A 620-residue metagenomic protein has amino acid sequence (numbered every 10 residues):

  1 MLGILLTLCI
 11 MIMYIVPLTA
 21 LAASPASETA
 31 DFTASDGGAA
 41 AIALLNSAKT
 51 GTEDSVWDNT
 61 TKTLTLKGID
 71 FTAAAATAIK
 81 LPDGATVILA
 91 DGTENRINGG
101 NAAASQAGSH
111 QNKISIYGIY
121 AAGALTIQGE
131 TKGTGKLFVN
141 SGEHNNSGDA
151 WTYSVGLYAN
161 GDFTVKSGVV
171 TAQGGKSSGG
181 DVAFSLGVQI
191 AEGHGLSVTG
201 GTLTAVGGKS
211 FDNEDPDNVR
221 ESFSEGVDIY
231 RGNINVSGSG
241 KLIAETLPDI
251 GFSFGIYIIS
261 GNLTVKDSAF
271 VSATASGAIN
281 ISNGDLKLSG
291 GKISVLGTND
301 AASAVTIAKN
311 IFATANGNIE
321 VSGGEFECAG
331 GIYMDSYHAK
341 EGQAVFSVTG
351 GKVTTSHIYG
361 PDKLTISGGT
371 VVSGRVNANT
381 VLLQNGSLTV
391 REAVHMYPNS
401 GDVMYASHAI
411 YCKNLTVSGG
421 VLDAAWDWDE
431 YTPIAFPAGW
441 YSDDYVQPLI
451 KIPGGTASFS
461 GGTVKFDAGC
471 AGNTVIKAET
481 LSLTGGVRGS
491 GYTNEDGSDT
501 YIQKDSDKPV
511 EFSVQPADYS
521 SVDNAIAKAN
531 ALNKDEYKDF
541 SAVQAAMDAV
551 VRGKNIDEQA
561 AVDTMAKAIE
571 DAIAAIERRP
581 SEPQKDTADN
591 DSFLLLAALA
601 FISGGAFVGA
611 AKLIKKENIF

Functional and structural regions predicted by a protein language model:
M1-I10: Sec-dependent N-terminal signal peptides
I12-A26, D586-D591, L613: Sec-dependent signal peptide cleavage junction
V16-P17, V170, A269, A574-R578: Short capping motifs at secondary-structure boundaries
A23-A517: A composition-driven surface/loop motif
Q515-T587, S603-I614: Beta-rich interaction/scaffold domains
N590-A600: Short, hydrophobic alpha-helical membrane anchors of single-pass surface/secreted proteins
E617-F620: Cytoplasmic C-terminal tails of single-pass
